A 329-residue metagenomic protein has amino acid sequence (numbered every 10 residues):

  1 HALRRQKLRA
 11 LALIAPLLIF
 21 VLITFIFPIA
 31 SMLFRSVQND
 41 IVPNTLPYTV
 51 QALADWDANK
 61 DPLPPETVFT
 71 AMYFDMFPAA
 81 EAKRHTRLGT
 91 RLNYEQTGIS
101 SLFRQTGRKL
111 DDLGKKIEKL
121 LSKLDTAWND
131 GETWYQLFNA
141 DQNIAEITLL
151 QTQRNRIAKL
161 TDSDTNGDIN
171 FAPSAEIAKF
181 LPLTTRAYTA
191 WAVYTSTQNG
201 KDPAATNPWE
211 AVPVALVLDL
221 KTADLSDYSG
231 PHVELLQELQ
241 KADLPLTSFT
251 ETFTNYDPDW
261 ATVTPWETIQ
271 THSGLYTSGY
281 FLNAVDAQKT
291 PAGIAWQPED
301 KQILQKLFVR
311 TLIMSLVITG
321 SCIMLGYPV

Functional and structural regions predicted by a protein language model:
H1-L8, A12, S31, R35-Q305: Membrane-topology segments of multi-pass transport proteins
L3, A12-A15, L312, I323-M324: Short hydrophobic/aromatic segments of transmembrane alpha-helices and their interfaces
L13-M32: Short, strongly hydrophobic transmembrane alpha-helices
I19, S36-V37, L312: Generic short alpha-helical hydrophobic face used as a protein-protein interaction/packing hotspot
I23, Q302-V329: Transmembrane alpha-helix signature in integral membrane proteins
